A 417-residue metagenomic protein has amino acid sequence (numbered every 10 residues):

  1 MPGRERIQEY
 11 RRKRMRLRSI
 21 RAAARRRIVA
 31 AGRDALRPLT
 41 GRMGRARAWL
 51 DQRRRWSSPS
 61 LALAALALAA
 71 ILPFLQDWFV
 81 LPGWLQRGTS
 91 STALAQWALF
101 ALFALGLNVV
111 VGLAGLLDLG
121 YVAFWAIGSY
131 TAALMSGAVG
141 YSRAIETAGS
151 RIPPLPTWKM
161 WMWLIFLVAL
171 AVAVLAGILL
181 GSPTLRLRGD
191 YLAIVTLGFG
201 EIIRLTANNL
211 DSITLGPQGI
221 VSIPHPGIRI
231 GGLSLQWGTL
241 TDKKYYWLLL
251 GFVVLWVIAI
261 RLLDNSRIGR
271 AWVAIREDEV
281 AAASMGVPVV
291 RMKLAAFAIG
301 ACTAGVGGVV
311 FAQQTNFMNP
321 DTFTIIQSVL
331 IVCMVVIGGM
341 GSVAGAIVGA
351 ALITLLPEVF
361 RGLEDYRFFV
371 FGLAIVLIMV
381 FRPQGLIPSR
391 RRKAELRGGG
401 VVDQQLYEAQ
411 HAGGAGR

Functional and structural regions predicted by a protein language model:
P2-R417: Transmembrane alpha-helices and adjacent helix-loop boundaries
